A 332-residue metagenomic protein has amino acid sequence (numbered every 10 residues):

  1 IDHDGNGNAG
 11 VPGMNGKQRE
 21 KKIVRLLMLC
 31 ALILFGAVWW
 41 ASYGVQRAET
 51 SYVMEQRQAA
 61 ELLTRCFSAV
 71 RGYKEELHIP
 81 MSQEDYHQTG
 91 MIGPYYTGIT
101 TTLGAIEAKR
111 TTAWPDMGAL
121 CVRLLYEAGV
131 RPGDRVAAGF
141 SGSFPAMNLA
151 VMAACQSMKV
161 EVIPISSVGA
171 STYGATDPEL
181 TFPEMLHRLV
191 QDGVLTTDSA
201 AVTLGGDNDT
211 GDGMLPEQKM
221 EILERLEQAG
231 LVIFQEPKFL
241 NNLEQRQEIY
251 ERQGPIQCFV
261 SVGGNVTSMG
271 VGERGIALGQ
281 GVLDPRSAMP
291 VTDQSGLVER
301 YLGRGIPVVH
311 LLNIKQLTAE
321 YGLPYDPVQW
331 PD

Functional and structural regions predicted by a protein language model:
D2-R19: N-terminal Lys/Arg-rich, disordered targeting/topogenic segments
R25-S42: Hydrophobic membrane-insertion alpha-helices, especially the h-region of bacterial N-terminal signal peptides
G44-Q58: Ser/Thr/Pro/Gly-rich low-complexity linker/stalk segments immediately outside membranes or between
R57-W114: N-terminal, Lys/Arg-enriched amphipathic/low-complexity engagement segments that precede the first folded domain
D116, Y126-A128, D134-T181: Membrane-embedded segments
M147-A154, V271-G279: Short Gly/Thr/Asp-enriched flexible loops that form oxyanion-binding sites at enzyme active sites
E179-F259: A substrate-binding/cap region within the structured catalytic cores of diverse enzymes
N265, G272-D332: C-terminal functional extensions of proteins
